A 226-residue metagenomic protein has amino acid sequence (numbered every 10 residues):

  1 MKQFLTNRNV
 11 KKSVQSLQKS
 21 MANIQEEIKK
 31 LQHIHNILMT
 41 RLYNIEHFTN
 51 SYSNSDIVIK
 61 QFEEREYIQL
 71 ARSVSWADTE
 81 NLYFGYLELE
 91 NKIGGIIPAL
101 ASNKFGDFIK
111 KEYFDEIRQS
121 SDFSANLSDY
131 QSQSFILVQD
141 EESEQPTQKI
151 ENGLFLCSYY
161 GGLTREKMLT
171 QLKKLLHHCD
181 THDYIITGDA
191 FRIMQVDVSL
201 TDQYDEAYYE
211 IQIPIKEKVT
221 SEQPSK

Functional and structural regions predicted by a protein language model:
M1-K2: A short, Lys/Arg-enriched interface patch at domain edges and termini
L5-K11, Q15-K226: A solvent-exposed interaction/effector surface
